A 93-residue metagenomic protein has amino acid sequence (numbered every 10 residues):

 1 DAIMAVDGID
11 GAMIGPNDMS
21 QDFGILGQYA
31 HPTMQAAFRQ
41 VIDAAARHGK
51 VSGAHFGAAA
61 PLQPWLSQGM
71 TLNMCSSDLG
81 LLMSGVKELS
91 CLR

Functional and structural regions predicted by a protein language model:
D1-R93: Expand to "…catalyze enediolate/carbanion chemistry for C-C bond making/breaking, isomerization, decarboxylation
